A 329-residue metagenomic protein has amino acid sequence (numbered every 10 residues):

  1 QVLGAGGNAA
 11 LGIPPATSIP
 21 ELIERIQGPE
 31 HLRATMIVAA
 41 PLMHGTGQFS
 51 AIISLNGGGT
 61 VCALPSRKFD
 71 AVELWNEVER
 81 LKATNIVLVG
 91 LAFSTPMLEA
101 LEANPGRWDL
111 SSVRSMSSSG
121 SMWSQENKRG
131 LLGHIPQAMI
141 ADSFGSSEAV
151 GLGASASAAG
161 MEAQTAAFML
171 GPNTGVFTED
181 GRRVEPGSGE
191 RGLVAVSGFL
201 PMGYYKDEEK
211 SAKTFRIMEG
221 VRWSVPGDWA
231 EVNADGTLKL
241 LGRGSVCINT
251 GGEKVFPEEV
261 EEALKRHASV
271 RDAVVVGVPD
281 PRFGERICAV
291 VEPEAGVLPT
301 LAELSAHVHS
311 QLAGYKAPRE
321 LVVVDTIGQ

Functional and structural regions predicted by a protein language model:
V2-M36, M43-V87, A100, N104: Conserved AMP-binding/adenylation subdomain of ANL enzymes
G4, L152-S157, F177-T178, S197 (+1 more regions): Short beta-strand-to-turn element immediately C-terminal to the catalytic PLP-Schiff-base lysine in fold type I
A39-A40, V89, S118-S119, S143 (+2 more regions): Short hydrophobic "strand-cap" motifs at the C-terminus of beta-strands
N56-G59, A83-L88, L98-Q164, F168-G175 (+1 more regions): Gly/Ser/Thr-rich phosphate-binding loop
C62-L64, A141, L321-V324: General small-molecule cofactor/ligand-binding pocket signal
A71-V72, Q125, R183-V184, P257 (+1 more regions): Structural motif corresponding to alpha-helix initiation and N-cap regions
N76-E79, I86, G145, G192 (+5 more regions): AMP-binding/adenylate-forming catalytic core of the ANL superfamily
